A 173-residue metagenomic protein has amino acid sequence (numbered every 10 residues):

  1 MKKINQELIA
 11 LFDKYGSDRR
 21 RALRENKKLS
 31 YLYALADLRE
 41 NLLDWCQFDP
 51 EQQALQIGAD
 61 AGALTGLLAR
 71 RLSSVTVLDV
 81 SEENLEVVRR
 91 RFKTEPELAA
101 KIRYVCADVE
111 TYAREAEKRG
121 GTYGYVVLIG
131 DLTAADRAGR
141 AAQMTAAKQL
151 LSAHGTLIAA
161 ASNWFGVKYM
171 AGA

Functional and structural regions predicted by a protein language model:
Y33-Q52: Conserved alpha-helix/loop element of class I SAM-dependent methyltransferases that forms part of the SAM/SAH-binding
P50-D60: Conserved class I S-adenosyl-L-methionine
A61-L72: Conserved SAM-binding loop of SAM-dependent methyltransferases across substrates and taxa, primarily the Class I
S81-E83: Conserved SAM/SAH-binding beta-strand->alpha-helix loop
V88-R89: Conserved SAM-binding loop
E97-T111: Conserved SAM-binding strand-loop segment of SAM-dependent methyltransferases
G139-T156: A short glycine-rich, Lys/Arg-flanked "PGG" loop and its adjoining helix->strand segment in the class I
A159-A173: Conserved class I S-adenosyl-L-methionine
